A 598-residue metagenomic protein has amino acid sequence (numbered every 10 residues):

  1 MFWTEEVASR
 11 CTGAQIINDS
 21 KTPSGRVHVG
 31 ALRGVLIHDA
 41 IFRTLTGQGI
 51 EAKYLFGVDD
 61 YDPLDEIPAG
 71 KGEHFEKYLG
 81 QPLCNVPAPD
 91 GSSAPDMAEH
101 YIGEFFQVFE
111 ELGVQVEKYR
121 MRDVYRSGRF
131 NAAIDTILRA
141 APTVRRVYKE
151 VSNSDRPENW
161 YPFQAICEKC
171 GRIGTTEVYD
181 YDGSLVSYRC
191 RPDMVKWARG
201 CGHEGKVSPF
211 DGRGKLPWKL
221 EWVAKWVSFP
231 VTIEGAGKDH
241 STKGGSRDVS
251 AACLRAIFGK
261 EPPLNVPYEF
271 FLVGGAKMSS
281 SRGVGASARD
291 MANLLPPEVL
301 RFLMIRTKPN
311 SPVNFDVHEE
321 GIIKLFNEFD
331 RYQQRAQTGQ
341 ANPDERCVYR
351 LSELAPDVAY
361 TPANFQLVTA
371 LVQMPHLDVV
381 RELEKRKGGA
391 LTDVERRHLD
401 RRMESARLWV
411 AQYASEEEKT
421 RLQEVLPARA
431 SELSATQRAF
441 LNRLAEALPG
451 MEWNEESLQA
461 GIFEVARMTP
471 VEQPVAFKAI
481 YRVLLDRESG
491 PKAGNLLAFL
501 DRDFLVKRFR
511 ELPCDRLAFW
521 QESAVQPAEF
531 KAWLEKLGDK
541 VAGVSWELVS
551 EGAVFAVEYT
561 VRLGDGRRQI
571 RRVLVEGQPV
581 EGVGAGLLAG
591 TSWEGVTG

Functional and structural regions predicted by a protein language model:
M1-G72, V223-T242: N-terminal catalytic cores of NTP/NDP-binding nucleotidyl/phosphoryl-transfer enzymes
M1-T12, V27, K53-Y54, R145 (+6 more regions): Basic, alpha-helical terminal appendages of large translation-related enzymes
D19-V27, Y119, S228-D239, L272 (+4 more regions): Glycine- and acidic
Y61-Y78, A133-I134, K277, G283: Charged, often glycine-rich, active-site loop that binds/positions anionic groups
F75-E99, F105-V108, L112: A glycine-rich helix N-cap at a beta->alpha junction
V114-Y268, L272-A288: Active-site cores that bind ATP or allylic diphosphates and position pyrophosphate for catalysis
T242, R247, E269-A414, L485-W520: Catalytic adenosine-cofactor/nucleotide-binding cores of aminoacyl-tRNA synthetases and other
D565-L587: A short, surface-exposed beta-strand/turn
